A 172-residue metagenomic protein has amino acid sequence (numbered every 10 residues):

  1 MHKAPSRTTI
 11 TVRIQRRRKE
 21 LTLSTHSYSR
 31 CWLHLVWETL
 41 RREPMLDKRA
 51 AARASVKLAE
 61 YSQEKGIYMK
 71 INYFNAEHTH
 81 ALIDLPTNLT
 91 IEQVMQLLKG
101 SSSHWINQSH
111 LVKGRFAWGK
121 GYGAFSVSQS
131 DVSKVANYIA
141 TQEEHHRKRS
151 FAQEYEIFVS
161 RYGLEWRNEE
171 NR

Functional and structural regions predicted by a protein language model:
H2-R172: Basic nucleic-acid-binding interfaces
